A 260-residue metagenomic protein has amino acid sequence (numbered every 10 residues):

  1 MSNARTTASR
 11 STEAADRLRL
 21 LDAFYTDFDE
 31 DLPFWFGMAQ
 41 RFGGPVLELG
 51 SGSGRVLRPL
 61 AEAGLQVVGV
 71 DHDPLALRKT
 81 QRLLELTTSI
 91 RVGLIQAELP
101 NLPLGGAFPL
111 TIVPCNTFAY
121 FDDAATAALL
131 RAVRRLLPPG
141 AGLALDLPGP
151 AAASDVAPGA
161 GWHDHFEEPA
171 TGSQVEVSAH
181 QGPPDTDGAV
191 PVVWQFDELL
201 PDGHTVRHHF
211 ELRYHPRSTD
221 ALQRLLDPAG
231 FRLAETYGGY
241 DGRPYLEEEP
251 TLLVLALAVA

Functional and structural regions predicted by a protein language model:
M1-G44: Conserved class I S-adenosyl-L-methionine
G43-G52: Conserved class I S-adenosyl-L-methionine
R55: Conserved SAM/SAH-binding loop-helix junction of Class I S-adenosyl-L-methionine-dependent methyltransferases
R58-N101: Class I SAM-dependent methyltransferase SAM/SAH-binding core
P103-L110: A short acidic, Gly/Pro-enriched loop at the edge of an enzyme's catalytic core that lines a small-molecule cofactor
A127-P139: A short glycine-rich, Lys/Arg-flanked "PGG" loop and its adjoining helix->strand segment in the class I
A144-Q223: SAM-dependent methyltransferase
R213-A260: C-terminal lobe and adjacent flexible extensions of AdoMet/dcAdoMet transferase-like proteins
